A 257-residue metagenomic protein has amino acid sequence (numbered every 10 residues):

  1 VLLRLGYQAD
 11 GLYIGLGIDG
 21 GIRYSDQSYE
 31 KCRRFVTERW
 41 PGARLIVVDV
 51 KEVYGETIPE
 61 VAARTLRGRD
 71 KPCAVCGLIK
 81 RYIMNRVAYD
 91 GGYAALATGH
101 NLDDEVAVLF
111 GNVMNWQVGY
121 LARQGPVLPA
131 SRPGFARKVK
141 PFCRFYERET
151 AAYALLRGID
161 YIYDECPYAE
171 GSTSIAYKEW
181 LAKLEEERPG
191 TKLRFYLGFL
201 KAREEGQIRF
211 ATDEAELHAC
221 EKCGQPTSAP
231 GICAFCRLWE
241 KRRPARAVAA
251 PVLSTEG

Functional and structural regions predicted by a protein language model:
V1-R123, S131, F135, R144-R157 (+3 more regions): ATP-dependent adenylation/nucleotidyltransferase module used to activate substrates
D10, Y120-G257: ATP/NTP-dependent adenylation/nucleotidyl-transfer catalytic domains that generate, transfer, or process NMP-activated
